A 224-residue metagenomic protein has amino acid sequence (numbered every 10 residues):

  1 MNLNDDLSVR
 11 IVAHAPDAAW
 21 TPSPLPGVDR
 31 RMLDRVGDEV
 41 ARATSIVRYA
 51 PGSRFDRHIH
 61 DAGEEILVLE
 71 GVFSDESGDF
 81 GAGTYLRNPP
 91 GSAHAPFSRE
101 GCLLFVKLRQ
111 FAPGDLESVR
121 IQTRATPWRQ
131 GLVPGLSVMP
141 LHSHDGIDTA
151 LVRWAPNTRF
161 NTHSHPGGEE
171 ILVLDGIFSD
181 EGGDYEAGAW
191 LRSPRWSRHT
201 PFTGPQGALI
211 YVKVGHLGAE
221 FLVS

Functional and structural regions predicted by a protein language model:
M1-E39, G101-G146: A short, N-terminal "cap"/entry segment at the start of jelly-roll beta-barrel domains of the cupin/DSBH fold
V28, D79, P90-G114, R195-F221: Ligand-binding loop in jelly-roll beta-barrel domains
S45-I46, D56-H60, S77, P96-F97 (+4 more regions): Short histidine-centered beta-strand/loop micro-motifs that create catalytic or ligand/metal-coordination sites
A50-P51, H60-D75, T158, H165-E181 (+1 more regions): Glycine- and acidic-residue-biased ligand/ion/polar-headgroup-sensing regions
R54, T84-Y85, R159, A189-W190 (+1 more regions): Residue-level marker of beta-strand positions
S74-S92, D180-H199: Short acidic-glycine-tyrosine-enriched beta hairpin
R120-D175, D180: Surface-exposed interaction/gating patches
